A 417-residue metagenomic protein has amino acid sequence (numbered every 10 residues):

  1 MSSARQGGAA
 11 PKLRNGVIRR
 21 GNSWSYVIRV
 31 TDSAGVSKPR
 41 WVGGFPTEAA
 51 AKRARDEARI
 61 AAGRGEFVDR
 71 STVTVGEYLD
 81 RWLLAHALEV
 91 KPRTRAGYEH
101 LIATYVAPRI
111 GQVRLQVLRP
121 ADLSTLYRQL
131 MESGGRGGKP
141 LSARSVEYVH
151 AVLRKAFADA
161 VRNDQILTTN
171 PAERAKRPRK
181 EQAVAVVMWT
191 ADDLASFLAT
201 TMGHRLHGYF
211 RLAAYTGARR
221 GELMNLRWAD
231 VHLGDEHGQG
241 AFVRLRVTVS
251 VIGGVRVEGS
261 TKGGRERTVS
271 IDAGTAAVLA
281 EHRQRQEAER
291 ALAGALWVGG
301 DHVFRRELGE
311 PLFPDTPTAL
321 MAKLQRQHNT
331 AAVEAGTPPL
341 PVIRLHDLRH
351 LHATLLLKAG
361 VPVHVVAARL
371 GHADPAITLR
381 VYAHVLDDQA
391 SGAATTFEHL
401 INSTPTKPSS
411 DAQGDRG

Functional and structural regions predicted by a protein language model:
M1-L88, A96-H100, T125, K139 (+10 more regions): Basic/aromatic DNA-contact patch characteristic of tyrosine site-specific recombinases
M1-Q6, A10-K12, L233-H237, T248-T275 (+6 more regions): C-terminal secondary-structure termini that scaffold catalytic or DNA-interacting sites
G43, D235, Q239-R244, E258-E281 (+1 more regions): C-terminal catalytic core of Y-nucleophile DNA break-rejoin enzymes
G43, E48, S71, G76 (+5 more regions): N-terminal core-binding DNA-recognition domain of tyrosine site-specific recombinases/integrases
D80, V117-P120, E132, R177 (+4 more regions): Phosphate-coordinating loops and pocket residues in cytosolic domains that bind phosphorylated ligands
G135-K139, S196-H207, T216, V269 (+3 more regions): Short, basic (Lys/Arg/His-rich) helix/loop patches that form interaction surfaces in the mid-to-C-terminal regions
K139-A143, E147-A151, R162, I166-W228 (+5 more regions): Basic, Lys/Arg- and aromatic-enriched nucleic-acid-binding interface segment
D230-Q239, V361-V381: Short, polar N-cap/turn motifs at the start of nucleic acid-interacting alpha helices
